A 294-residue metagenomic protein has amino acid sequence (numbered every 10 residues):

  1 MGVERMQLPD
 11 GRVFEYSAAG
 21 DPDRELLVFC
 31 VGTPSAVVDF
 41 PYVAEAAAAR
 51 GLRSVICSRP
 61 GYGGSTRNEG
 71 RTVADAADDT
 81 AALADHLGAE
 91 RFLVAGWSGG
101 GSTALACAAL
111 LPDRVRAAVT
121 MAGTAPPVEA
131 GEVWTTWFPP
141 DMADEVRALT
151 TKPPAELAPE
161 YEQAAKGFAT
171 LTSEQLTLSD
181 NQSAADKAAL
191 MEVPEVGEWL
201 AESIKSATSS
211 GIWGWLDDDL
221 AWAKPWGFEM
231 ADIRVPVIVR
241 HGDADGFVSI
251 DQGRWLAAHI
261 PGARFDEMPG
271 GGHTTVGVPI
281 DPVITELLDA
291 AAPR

Functional and structural regions predicted by a protein language model:
R12-G64: Conserved HGGG/HGGXW glycine-rich cap/lid loop of the alpha/beta-hydrolase fold
D75-F92: Conserved acidic catalytic loop of the alpha/beta-hydrolase fold
R91-V133: Conserved hydrolase catalytic core segment
F138-F228: Alpha/beta-hydrolase
K224-R234, I250: The feature captures the conserved acid-bearing segment of alpha/beta-hydrolase catalytic domains
I233, V239-H241: Short beta-strand/loop motif that positions the catalytic acidic residue of the alpha/beta-hydrolase fold
G246-Q252: Conserved alpha/beta-hydrolase "acid-adjacent" motif
G262-R294: Catalytic active-site module of serine/aspartate enzymes centered on a nucleophile-bearing elbow/loop
